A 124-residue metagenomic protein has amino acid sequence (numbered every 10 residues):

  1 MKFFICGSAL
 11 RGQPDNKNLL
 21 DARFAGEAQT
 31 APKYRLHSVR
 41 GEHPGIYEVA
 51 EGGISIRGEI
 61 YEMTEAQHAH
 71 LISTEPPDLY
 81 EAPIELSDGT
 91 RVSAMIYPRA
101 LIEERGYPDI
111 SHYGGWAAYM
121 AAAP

Functional and structural regions predicted by a protein language model:
M1-P124: Glycine-aromatic micro-motifs
